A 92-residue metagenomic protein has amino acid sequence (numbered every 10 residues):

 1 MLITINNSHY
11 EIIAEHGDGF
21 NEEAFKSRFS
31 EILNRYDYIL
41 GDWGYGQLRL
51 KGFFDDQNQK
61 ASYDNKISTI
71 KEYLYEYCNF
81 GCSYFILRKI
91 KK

Functional and structural regions predicted by a protein language model:
M1-G44: N-terminal leader/targeting segments and the first structural element of proteins
E11-I13, K51, I86-R88: Residues in well-ordered beta-strands of folded domains
G19, E23, K60-N65: Ordered, soluble secondary-structure elements with a strong preference for glycine-centered loop motifs and nearby
N34, G41-N58: N-terminal interaction modules that seed assembly of large macromolecular complexes
S62-K92: Helix-rich interaction surfaces within compact, conserved domain-sized segments that mediate assembly or partner
